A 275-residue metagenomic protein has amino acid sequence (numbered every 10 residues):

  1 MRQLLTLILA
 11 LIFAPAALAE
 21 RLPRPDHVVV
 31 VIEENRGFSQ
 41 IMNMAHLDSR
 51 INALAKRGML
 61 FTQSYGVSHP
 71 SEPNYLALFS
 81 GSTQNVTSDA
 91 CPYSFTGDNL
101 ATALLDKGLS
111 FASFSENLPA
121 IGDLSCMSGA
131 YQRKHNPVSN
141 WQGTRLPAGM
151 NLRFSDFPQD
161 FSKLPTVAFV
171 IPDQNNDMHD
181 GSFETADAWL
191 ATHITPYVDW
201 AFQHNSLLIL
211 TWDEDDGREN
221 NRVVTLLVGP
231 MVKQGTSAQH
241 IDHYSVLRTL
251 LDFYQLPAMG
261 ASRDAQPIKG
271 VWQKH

Functional and structural regions predicted by a protein language model:
M1-L4: Positively charged n-region of N-terminal signal peptides that target proteins for export
F13-A14: N-terminal signal peptide c-region/cleavage motif recognized by signal peptidases
E20-H275: Flexible, surface-exposed loop/gating regions in the mature catalytic domains of secreted/periplasmic hydrolases
